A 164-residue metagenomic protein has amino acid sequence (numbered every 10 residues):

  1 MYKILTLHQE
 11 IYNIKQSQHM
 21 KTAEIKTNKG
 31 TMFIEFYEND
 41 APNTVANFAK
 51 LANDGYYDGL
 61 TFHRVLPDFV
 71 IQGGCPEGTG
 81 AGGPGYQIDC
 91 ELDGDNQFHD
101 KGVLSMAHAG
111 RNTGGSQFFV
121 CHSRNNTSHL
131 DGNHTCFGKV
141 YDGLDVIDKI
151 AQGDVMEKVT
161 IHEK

Functional and structural regions predicted by a protein language model:
Y2-K164: Cyclophilin-like peptidyl-prolyl cis-trans isomerases
